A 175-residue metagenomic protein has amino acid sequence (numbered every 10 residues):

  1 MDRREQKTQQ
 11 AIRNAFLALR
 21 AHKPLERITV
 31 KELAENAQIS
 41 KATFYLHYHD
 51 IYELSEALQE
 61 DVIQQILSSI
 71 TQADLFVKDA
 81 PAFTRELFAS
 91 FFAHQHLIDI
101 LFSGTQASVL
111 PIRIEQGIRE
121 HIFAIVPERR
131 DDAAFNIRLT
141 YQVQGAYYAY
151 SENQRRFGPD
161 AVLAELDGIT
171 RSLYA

Functional and structural regions predicted by a protein language model:
M1-L19, K23, R27, N36: Basic, helix-initiating cap at the start of DNA-binding domains
I12, K31-N36, F44, F91: Append "Primarily bacterial transcriptional regulators
A18-L25, S69-Q72, H94, P127: Basic, amphipathic alpha-helical hairpins
A21-L25, Q38-I39, Y45-E56: HTH DNA-binding helix-turn interface
T29-V30, L58-T71: Short, basic, alpha-helical segments at the C-terminal edge of helix-turn-helix-like DNA-binding modules
I70-H96: Hydrophobic alpha-helical connector segments
T105-T140, Q144, R171: Amphipathic alpha-helical packing segments from all-alpha helical-bundle domains
E152-A175: C-terminal peripheral helix-coil segments that are non-catalytic and often amphipathic
